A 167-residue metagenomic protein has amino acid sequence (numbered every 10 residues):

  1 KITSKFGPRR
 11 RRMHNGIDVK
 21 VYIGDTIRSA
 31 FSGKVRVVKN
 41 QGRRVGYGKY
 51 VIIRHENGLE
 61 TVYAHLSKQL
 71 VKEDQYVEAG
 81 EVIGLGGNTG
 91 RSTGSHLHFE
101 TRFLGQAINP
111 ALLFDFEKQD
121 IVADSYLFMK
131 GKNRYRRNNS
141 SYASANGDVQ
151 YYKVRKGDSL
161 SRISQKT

Functional and structural regions predicted by a protein language model:
K1, A111, I121-S144, K156: Non-catalytic extracellular/periplasmic "stalk" and linker regions immediately N-terminal to catalytic or recognition
I2, I27, G33-V35, D74-G86: A structural signal for short beta-strand/turn segments enriched in small hydrophobics and glycine
T3-S29: Short glycine/threonine/proline-enriched tight-turn/helix- or strand-capping micro-motif at secondary-structure
R10, R134-T167: Primarily a LysM-type cell-wall glycan-binding module
V21, A30, V71-K72, V77 (+1 more regions): Surface-exposed strand-loop junctions at beta-sheet edges and helix termini that form docking/interaction patches
S29-E73, S95-E100: Zn2+-dependent peptidoglycan hydrolase active-site motif and core
V38-N40, V82, G87-N88, Q165: Short, surface-exposed secondary-structure boundary micro-motifs
G46-R54, Q75-G131: Conserved, short, structured surface segments that act as functional micro-motifs
